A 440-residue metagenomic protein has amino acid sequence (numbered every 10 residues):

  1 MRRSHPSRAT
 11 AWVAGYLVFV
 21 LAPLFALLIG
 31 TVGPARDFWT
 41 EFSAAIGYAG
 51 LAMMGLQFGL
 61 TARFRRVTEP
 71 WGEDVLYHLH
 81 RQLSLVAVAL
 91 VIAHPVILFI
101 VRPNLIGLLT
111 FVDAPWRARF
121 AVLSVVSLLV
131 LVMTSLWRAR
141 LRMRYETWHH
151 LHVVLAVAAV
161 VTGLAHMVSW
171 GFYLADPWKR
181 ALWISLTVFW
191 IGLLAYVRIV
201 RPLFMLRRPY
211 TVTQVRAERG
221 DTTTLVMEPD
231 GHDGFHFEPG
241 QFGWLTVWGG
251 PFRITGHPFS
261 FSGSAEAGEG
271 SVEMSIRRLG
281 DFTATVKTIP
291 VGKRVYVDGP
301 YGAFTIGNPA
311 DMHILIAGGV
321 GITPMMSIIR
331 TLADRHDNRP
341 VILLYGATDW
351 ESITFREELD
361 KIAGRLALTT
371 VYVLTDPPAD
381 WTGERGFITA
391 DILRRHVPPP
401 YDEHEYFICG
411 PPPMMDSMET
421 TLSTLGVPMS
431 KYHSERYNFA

Functional and structural regions predicted by a protein language model:
R2-A195: Membrane-embedded alpha-helical bundles of multi-pass integral membrane proteins
R2-G15, V157, V161-L164, D281-F282 (+1 more regions): Reductase modules of NAD(P)H-dependent flavoproteins
S43, L203-Y296, A333-H336, I342 (+3 more regions): Ferredoxin-reductase
H80, H152, G240, G321 (+1 more regions): Short, conserved phosphate/pyrophosphate- and ester-handling motifs at nucleotide-, phospho-/glycolipid
V88, W248-G250, P300: Short, surface-exposed secondary-structure boundary micro-motifs
G171, A175, L194-T211: Hydrophobic alpha-helical transmembrane segments in integral membrane proteins
D298-P309: A short, basic/flexible loop-to-alpha-helix module at the beginning of a structural domain
I322-D334: Histidine-anchored nucleotide/phosphate-binding helix
